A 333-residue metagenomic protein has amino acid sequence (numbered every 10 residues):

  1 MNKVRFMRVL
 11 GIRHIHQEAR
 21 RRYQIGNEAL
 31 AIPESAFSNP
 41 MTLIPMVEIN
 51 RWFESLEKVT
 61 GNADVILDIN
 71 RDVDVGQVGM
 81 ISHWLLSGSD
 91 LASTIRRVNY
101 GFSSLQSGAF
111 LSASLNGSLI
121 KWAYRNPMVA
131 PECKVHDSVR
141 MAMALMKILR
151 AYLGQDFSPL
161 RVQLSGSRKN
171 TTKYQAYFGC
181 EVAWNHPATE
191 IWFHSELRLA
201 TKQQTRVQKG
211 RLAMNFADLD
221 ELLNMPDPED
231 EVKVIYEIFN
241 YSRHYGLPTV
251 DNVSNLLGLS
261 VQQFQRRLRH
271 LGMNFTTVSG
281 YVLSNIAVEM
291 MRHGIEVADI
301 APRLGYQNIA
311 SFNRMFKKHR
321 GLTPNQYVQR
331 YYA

Functional and structural regions predicted by a protein language model:
M1-S118: N-terminal low-complexity or simple alpha-helical regulatory segments that function as activation/interaction modules
N2-M7, H14-R22, S87-D90, F102 (+7 more regions): Surface-exposed, interaction-prone regions with an acidic/low-complexity signature
P45, G76-E190, H194-E196: N-terminal regulatory/effector-sensing and dimerization cores that precede helix-turn-helix DNA-binding domains
V59-V73, E132-K147, Y245-P248: N-terminal short leaders/motifs
R168-A333: Extended mid-to-C-terminal alpha-helical interaction segments
